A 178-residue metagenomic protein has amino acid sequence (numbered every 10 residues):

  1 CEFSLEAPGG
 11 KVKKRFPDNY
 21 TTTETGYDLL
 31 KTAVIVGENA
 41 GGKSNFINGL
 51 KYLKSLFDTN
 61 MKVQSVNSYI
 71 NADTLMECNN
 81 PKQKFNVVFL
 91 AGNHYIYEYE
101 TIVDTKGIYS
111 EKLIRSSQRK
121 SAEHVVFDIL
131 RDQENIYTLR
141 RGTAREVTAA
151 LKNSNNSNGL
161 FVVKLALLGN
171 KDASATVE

Functional and structural regions predicted by a protein language model:
C1-E24: N-terminal pre-Walker A segment at the start of P-loop NTPase domains
L5-G9, N39, K51: Short glycine-rich, polar/acidic loop-and-turn segments at beta strand-coil junctions
G9, N93, S117-R119: Solvent-exposed strand-loop boundary residues in beta-sheet-rich modules
K11, N93-Y95, Y109: Residue-level signal for secondary-structure boundary sites
D18-T21, G26-D28, A33-V34, E38 (+1 more regions): Conserved P-loop NTP-binding catalytic core
G42-K43: Conserved lysine of the Walker
E98-E178: Electropositive, glycine-dotted interaction segments that contact anionic polymers or phosphate-rich ligands
